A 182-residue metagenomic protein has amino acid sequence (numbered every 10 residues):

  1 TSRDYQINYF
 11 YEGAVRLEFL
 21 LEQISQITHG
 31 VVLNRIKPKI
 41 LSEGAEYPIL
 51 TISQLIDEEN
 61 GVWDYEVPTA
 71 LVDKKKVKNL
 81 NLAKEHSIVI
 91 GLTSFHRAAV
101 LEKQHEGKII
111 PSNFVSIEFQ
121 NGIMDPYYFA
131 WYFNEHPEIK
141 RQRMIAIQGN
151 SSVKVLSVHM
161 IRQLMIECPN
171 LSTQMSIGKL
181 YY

Functional and structural regions predicted by a protein language model:
T1-E46, C168-Y182: Non-catalytic DNA-recognition/assembly elements of restriction-modification systems
E22-K37, Q54-E85: Sequence-specific dsDNA recognition surfaces
K39-Y47, V67, N81-A83, V100-N113: Short, surface-exposed loop/turn microsegments at beta-strand edges and helix-strand junctions
K75-K78, Q104, S151: A structural connector/turn signal
L92-N134: A short beta-sheet element
K108-V115, Q148-M175: A short glycine-rich beta-alpha junction/loop motif
D125-M160: Short, positively charged
